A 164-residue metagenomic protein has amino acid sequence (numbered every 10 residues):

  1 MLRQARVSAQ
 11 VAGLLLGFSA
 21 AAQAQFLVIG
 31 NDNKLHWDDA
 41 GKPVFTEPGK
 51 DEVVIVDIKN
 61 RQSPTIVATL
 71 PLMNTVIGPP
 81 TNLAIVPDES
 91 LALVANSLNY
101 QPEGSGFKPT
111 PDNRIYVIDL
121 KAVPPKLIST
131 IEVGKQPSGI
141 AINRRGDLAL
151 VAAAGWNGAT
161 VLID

Functional and structural regions predicted by a protein language model:
M1-A12: Bacterial N-terminal signal peptides that target proteins for export
G13-L16, L35: Hydrophobic transmembrane signal anchors and adjacent membrane-proximal interface regions, especially in viral
G17-A21: N-terminal signal peptide c-region/cleavage motif recognized by signal peptidases
Q23-D164: Predominantly soluble domains enriched in secretory-pathway, periplasmic, or organellar proteins
